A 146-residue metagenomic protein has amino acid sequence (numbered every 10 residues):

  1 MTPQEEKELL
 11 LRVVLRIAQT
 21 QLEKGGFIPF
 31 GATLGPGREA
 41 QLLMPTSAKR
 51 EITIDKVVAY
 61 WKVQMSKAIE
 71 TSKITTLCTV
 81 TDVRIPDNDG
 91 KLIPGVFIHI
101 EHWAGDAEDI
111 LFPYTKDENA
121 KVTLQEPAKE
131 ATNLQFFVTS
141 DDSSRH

Functional and structural regions predicted by a protein language model:
M1-Q64: N-terminal domain-onset segments
E5-E8, E23, A32, E39 (+7 more regions): Glutamate identity and glutamate-enriched acidic tracts
K49-P86: Mature extracytoplasmic domains of secretory-pathway proteins
T71-H146: Low-complexity intrinsically disordered segments
